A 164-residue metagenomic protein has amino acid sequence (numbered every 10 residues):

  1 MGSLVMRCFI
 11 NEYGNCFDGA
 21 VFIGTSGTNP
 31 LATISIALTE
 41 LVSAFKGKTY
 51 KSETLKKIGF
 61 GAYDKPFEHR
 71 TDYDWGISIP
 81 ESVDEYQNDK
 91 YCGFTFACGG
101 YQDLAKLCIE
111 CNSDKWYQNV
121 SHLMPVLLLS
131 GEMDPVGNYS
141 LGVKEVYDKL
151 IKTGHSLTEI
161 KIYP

Functional and structural regions predicted by a protein language model:
G2-S3: Catalytic nucleophile loop
M6-Y91: Alpha/beta-hydrolase-fold enzymes
Y86, Y147-P164: Catalytic histidine neighborhood in serine/cysteine hydrolases with alpha/beta-hydrolase-type architecture
C92, F96-Q118: Active-site nucleophile elbow and catalytic-triad environment of alpha/beta-hydrolase enzymes
V120-V126, T153-S156: Short, proline-enriched alpha-helix->beta-strand connector loops that line the catalytic pocket of alpha/beta-hydrolase
L128-S130: Short beta-strand/loop motif that positions the catalytic acidic residue of the alpha/beta-hydrolase fold
E132-P135, P164: Acidic beta-to-alpha connecting loop that harbors the catalytic carboxylate
P135-E145: Conserved alpha/beta-hydrolase "acid-adjacent" motif
